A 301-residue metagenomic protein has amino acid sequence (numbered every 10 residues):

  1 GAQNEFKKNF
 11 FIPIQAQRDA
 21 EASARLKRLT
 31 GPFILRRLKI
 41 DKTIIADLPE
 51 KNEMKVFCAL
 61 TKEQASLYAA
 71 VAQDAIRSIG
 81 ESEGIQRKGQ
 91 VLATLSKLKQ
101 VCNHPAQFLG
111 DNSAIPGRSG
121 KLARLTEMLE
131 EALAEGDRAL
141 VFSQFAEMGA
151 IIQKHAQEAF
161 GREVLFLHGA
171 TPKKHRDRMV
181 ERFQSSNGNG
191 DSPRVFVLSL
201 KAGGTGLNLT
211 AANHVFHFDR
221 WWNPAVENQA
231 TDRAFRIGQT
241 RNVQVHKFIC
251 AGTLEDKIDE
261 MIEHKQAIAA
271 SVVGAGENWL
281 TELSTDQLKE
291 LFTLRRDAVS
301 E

Functional and structural regions predicted by a protein language model:
G1-F6, L35, I45-A72, H175 (+2 more regions): SF2 helicase/translocase ATPase core recognition
G1-I44, Q239: Conserved P-loop NTPase motor "coupling/switch" region that bridges the ATPase
K8-I14, L109, A159-L165, A212-N213: Short glycine/proline- and charge-enriched loop/turn segments that cap or connect secondary-structure elements
I12-A16, Q73, R77, R236 (+2 more regions): Residue-level marker of structural boundaries
P13-R18, A75-I85, N278-L280: Short, polar/flexible loop-turn hinges at active-site or ligand-entry regions and domain interfaces
R25, L29, F33, L67 (+8 more regions): Generic recognition of well-ordered alpha-helical segments
I34, L38-K42, I79-G80, C102 (+3 more regions): Short amphipathic alpha-helical interaction/hinge segments
T43-A69, S82-L207, N278, S284-E301: Conserved Helicase C-terminal RecA-like lobe
